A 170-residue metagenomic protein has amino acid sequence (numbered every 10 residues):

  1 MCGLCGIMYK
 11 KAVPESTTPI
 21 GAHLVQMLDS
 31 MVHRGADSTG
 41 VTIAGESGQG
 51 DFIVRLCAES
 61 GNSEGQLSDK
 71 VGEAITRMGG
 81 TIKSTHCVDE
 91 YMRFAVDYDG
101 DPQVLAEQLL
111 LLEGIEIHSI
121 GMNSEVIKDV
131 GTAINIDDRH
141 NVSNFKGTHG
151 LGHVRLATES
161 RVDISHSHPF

Functional and structural regions predicted by a protein language model:
M1-F170: N-terminal glutamine amidotransferase
